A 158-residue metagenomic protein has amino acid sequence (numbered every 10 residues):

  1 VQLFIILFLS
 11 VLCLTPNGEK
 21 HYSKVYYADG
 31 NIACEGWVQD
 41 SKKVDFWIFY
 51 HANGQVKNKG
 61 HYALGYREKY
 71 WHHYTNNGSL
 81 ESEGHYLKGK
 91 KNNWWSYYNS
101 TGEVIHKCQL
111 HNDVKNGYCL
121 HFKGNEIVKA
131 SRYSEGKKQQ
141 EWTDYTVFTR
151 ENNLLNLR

Functional and structural regions predicted by a protein language model:
F4-R158: Glycine/tyrosine- and acidic-biased, solvent-exposed loop/turn segments at the edges of beta-strands
